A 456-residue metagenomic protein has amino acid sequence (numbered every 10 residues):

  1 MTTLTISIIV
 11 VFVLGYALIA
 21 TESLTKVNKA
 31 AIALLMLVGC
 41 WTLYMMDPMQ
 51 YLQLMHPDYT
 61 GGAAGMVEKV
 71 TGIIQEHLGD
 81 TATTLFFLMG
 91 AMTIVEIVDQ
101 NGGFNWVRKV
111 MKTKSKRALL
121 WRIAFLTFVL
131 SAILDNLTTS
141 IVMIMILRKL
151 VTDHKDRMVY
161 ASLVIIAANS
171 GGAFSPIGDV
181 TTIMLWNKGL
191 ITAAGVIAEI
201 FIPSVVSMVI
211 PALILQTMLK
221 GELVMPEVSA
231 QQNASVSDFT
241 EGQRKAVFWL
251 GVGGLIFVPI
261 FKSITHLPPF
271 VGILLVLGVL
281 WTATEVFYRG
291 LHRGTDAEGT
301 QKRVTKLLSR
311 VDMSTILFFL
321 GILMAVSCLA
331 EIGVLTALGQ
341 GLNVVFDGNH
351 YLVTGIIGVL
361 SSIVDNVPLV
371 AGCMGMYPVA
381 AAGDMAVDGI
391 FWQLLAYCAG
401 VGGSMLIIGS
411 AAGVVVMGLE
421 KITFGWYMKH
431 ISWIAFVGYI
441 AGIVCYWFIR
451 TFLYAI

Functional and structural regions predicted by a protein language model:
M1-L4, L24-V27, M55-Y59, V67-T84 (+8 more regions): Interfacial loop-to-helix junctions that mark the boundaries of transmembrane helices in multi-pass membrane
L4-S7, D153-H154, M158, F174-S175 (+5 more regions): Juxtamembrane and boundary regions of transmembrane helices in multi-pass small-molecule transporters and channels
I6-G15, K26-G62, T81-T93, R244-G254 (+2 more regions): Hydrophobic mid-bilayer segments of alpha-helices in multi-pass membrane transport proteins, especially secondary
I6-I9, L34-L35, L85, L120-F125 (+9 more regions): Hydrophobic alpha-helical transmembrane segments
C40-Y51, L78-G79, L130-A167, G171 (+3 more regions): Membrane-interfacial helix-loop connectors
L43-E76, M92-K109, V129-I141, C328 (+1 more regions): Transmembrane alpha-helix boundary signature
T60, G79, N101, R108-V110 (+3 more regions): Transmembrane helical segments that form the transport core of multi-pass membrane transport proteins
G79-M89, G195-L213, T265-G278, L352 (+1 more regions): Alpha-helical transmembrane segments
